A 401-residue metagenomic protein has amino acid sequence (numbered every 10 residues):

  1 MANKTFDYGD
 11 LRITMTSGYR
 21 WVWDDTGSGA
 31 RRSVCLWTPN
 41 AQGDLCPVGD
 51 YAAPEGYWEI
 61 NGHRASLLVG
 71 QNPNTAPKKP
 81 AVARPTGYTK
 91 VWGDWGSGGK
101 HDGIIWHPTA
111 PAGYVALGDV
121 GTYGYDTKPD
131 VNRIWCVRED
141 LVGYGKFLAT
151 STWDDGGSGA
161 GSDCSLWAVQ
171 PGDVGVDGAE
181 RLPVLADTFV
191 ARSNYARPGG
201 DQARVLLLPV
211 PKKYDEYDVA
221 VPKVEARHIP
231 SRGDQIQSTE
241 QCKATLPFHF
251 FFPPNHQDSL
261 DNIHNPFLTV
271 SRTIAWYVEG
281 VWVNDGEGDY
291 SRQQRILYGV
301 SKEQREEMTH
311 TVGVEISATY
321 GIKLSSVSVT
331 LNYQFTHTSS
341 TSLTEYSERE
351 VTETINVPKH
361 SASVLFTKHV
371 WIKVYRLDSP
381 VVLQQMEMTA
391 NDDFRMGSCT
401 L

Functional and structural regions predicted by a protein language model:
M1, M15, M308, M386-M388 (+1 more regions): Detector for methionine-enriched segments
N3-D24, R31-L36: Short acidic-hydrophobic catalytic motif
G9-R12, T26, G96, A196 (+3 more regions): Intrinsic disorder/low-complexity detector
L36, I104-P108, S165-W167: Beta-sandwich interaction modules
Q42-W95, G99-I104, P108-A149, D155 (+8 more regions): Membrane-insertion modules used to breach or fuse lipid bilayers
T150-S231: Extracellular glycan/ECM-engagement signal in secreted proteins
N194-Q257, Q334-E350, K373-L401: C-terminal assembly and membrane-engagement modules of membrane-active proteins
